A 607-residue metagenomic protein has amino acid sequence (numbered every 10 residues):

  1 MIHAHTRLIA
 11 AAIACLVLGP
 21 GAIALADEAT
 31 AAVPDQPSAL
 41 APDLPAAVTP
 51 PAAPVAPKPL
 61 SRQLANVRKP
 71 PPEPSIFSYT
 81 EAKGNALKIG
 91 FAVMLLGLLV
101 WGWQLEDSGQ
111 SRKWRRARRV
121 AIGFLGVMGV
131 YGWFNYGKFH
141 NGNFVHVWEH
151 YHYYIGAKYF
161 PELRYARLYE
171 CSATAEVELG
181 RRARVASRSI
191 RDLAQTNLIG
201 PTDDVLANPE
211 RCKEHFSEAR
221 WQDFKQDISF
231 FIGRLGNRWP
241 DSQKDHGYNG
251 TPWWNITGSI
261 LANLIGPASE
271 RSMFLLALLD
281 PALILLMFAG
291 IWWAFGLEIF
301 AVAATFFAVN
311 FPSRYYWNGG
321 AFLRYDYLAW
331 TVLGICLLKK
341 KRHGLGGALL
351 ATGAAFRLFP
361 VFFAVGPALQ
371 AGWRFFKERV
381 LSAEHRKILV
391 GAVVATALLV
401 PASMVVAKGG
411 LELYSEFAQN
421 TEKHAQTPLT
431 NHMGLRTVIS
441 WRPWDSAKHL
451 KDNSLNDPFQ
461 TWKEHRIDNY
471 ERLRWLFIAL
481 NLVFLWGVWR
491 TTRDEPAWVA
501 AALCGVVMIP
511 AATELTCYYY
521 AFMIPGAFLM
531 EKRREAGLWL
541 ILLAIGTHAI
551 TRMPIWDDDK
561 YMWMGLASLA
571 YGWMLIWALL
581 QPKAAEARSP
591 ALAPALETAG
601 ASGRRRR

Functional and structural regions predicted by a protein language model:
I2-P20, L25, A29, V365 (+5 more regions): Cleavable Sec-type N-terminal signal peptides
I2-V17, A22-K69, L579-R607: Short, intrinsically disordered terminal tails adjacent to the first/last structured region
K58-C336, K340-H343, A368-C517, L580-L592: Primarily membrane-embedded glycan-assembly and transfer machineries that use lipid-linked glycans
V302-A308, A348-G353, A500-M508, G537-A549: Central hydrophobic cores of alpha-helical transmembrane segments in multi-pass integral membrane proteins
F307, N318, A511-T551: Extended hydrophobic/aromatic segments used for targeting, binding, or gating
Y325-I335, F359-F362, A502, A521-L529 (+1 more regions): Alpha-helical transmembrane segments of multi-pass membrane proteins
A348-G372, P510-F522: Transmembrane helices and adjacent periplasmic/lumenal helix-loop junctions of polyprenol-phosphate-dependent
M530-R607: Aromatic-enriched
